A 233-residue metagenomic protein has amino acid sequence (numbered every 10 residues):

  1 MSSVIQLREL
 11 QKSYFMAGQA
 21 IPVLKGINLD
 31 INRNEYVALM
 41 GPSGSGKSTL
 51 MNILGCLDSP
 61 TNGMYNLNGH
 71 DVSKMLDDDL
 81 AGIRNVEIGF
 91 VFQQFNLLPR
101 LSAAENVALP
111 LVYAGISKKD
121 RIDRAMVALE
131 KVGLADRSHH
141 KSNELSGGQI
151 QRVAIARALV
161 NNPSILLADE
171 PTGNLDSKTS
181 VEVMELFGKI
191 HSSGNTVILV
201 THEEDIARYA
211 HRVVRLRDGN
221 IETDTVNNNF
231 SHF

Functional and structural regions predicted by a protein language model:
M1-S13, T223-F233: ABC-family P-loop ATPase nucleotide-binding domain
S3-L216: ABC family nucleotide-binding domain
V213-T225: H-loop (His-switch) and adjacent beta-strand-loop-beta switch element of ABC-type ATPase nucleotide-binding domains
